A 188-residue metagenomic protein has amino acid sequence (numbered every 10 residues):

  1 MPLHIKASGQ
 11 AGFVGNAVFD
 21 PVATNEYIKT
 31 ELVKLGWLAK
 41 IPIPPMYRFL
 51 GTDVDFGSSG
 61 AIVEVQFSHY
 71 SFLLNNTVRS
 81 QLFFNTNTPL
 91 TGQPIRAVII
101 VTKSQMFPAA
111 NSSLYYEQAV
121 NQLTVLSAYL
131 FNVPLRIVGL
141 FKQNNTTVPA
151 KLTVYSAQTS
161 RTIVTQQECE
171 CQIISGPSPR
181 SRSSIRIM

Functional and structural regions predicted by a protein language model:
M1-M46: Acidic-basic catalytic patches of nuclease active cores, encompassing PD-(D/E)XK and other metal-cofactor nuclease
D20-V22, R48, F72-L73, M106: Acidic, metal-coordinating catalytic cores used for nucleic-acid/nucleotide bond scission and strand-transfer chemistry
E26, L50, V120-N121: Residue-level marker for well-ordered alpha-helical positions
K34, Q93, L130-N132: Short, well-ordered coil/turn elements that cap or connect secondary structure elements
L38-P42, S59-N75: Acidic/glycine-enriched edge-of-secondary-structure segments
R48, T52-I62: Active-site beta-strand-loop-beta-strand hairpin of nuclease catalytic cores that positions key catalytic residues
S68-S127: Catalytic cores of nucleic-acid endonucleases
T102-M188: Domain-level recognition of nuclease-like catalytic cores that cleave nucleotide substrates
